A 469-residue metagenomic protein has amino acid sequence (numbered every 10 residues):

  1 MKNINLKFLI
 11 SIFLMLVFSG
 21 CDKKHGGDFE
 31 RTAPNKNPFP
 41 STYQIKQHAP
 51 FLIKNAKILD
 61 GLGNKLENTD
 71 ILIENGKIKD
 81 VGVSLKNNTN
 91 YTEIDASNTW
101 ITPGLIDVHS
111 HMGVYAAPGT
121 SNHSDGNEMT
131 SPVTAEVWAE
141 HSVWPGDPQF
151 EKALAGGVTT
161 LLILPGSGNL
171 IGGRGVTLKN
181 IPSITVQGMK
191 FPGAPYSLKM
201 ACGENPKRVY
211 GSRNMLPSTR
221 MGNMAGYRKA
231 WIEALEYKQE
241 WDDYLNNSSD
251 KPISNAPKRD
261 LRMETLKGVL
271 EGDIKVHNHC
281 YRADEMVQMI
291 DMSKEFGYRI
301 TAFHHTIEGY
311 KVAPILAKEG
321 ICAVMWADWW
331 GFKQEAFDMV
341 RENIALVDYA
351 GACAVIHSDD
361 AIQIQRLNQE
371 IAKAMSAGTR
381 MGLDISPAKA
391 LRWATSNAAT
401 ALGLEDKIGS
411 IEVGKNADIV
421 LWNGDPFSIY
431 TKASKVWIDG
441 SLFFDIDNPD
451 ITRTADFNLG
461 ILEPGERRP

Functional and structural regions predicted by a protein language model:
M1-I10: Bacterial N-terminal signal peptides that target proteins for export
F18-G20: C-terminal motif of bacterial Sec signal peptides marking the signal peptidase cleavage site
N35-K36, P40-H48, I58, L62-T102: Histidine-rich, glycine-flanked metal-binding segment
S41-T42, A117-P118, S124-T130, T134-V137 (+5 more regions): His/Asp/Glu-enriched, well-ordered alpha-helical/loop segment that forms or immediately abuts the divalent-metal
A49-I53, N87-E140, A155: Replace "His-x-His-based motif
A56, I71, G76, N98 (+9 more regions): Divalent metal-coordination and catalytic microenvironments
A56, T400, E412-D456: C-terminal cap of metal-dependent C-N hydrolases
Q149, L154-A302, K432, I438 (+1 more regions): Polyanionic/metal-chelating signatures
